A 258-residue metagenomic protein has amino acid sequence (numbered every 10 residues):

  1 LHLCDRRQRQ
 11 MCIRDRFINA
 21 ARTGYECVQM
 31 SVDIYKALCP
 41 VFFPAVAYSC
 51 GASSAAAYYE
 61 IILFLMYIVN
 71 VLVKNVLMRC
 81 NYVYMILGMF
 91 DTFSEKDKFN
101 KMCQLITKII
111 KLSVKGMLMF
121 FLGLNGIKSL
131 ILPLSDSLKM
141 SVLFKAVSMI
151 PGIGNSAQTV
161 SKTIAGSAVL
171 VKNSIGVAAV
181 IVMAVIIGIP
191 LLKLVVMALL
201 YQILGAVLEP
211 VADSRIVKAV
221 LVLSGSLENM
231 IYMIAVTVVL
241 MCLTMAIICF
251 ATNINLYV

Functional and structural regions predicted by a protein language model:
L1-I13: Single conserved hydrophobic/aromatic residue that forms the stacking wall/gate of nucleotide- or nucleobase-binding
Q10, C39-C50, M78-M89, L118-G126 (+5 more regions): Hydrophobic alpha-helical transmembrane segments of multi-pass integral membrane proteins
R14-V76, D91-I106: Membrane-interface helix-loop-helix junctions at boundaries between adjacent transmembrane segments
F17-Y35, L132-V142, I248-I254: Functional transmembrane-helix hotspots
S31-L38, V69-V76, I106-F120, I164-S167 (+3 more regions): Loop-to-transmembrane-helix entry motif
L134-A168: Membrane-interface interhelical connector segments
G154-I164, L170, L200-V258: Transmembrane alpha-helical segments and their short flanking loops that form helix-hairpins/helix-helix interfaces
N173-S214: Helical hairpin unit composed of two closely spaced alpha helices linked by a short loop
